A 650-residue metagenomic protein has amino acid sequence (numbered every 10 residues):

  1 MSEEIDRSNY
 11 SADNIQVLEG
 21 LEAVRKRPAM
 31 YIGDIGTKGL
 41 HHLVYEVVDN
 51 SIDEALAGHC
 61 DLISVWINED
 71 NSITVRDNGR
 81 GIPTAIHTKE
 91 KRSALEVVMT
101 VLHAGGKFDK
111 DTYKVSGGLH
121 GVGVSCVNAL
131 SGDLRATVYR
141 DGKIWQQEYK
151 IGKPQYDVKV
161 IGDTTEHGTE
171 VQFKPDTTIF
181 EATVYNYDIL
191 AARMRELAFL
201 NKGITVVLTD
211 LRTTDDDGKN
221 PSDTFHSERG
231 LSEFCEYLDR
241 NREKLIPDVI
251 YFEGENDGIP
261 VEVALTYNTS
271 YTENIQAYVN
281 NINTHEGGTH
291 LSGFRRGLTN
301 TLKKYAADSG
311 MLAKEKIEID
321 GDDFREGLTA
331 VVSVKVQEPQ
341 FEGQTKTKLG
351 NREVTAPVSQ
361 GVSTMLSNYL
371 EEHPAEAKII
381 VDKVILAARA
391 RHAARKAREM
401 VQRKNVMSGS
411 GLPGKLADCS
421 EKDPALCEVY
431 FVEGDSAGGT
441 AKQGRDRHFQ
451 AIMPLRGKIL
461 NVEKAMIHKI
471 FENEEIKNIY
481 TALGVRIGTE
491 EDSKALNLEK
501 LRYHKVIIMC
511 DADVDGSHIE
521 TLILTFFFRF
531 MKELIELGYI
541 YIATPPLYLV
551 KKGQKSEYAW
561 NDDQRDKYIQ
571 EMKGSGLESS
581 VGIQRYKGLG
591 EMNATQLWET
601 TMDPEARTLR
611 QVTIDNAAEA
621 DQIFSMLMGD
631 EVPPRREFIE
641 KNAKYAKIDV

Functional and structural regions predicted by a protein language model:
M1-N14, L21, Y45, D53-A55 (+12 more regions): GHKL-family ATPase ATP-binding module
K26-Y45: Conserved short strand/loop->alpha-helix "switch" segment adjacent to the catalytic nucleotide/phosphoryl-transfer site
G81-I86: A short glycine-centered beta->alpha linker in the GHKL/HATPase_c
H87-T88, L95: Short adenine-binding "F-helix/F-box" segment of the Bergerat
T88-K89, R445: Short Gly/aromatic-enriched secondary-structure transition segments
R389-S408, D423-E428, G439, Q443-R445 (+2 more regions): C-terminal interaction appendages of subunits in large macromolecular complexes
